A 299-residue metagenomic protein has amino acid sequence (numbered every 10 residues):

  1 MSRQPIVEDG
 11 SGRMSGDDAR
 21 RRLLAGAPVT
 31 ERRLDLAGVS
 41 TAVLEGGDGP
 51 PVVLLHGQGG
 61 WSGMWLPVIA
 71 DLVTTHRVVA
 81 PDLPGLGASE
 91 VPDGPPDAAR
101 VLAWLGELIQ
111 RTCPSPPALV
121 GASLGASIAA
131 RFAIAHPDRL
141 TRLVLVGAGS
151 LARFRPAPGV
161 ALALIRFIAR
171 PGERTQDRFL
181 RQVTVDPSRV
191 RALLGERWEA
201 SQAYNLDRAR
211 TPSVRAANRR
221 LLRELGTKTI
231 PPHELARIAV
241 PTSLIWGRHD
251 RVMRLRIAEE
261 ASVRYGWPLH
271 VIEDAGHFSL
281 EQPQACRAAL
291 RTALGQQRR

Functional and structural regions predicted by a protein language model:
M1-V52, T74-H76, C113-P116, E273 (+2 more regions): Alpha/beta-hydrolase fold catalytic core
V39-A88: Conserved HGGG/HGGXW glycine-rich cap/lid loop of the alpha/beta-hydrolase fold
L44, V79-V120, L124: Active-site loop/oxyanion-hole signature of alpha/beta-hydrolase fold enzymes
I134, T141-P171: Flexible "cap/lid" loop of the alpha/beta hydrolase fold
P156, E173-R237: Conserved alpha/beta-hydrolase catalytic His-Asp/Glu region
I238, L244-W246: Short beta-strand/loop motif that positions the catalytic acidic residue of the alpha/beta-hydrolase fold
R251-I257: Conserved alpha/beta-hydrolase "acid-adjacent" motif
A275-R287: Catalytic histidine-centered segment of alpha/beta-hydrolase-like enzymes
